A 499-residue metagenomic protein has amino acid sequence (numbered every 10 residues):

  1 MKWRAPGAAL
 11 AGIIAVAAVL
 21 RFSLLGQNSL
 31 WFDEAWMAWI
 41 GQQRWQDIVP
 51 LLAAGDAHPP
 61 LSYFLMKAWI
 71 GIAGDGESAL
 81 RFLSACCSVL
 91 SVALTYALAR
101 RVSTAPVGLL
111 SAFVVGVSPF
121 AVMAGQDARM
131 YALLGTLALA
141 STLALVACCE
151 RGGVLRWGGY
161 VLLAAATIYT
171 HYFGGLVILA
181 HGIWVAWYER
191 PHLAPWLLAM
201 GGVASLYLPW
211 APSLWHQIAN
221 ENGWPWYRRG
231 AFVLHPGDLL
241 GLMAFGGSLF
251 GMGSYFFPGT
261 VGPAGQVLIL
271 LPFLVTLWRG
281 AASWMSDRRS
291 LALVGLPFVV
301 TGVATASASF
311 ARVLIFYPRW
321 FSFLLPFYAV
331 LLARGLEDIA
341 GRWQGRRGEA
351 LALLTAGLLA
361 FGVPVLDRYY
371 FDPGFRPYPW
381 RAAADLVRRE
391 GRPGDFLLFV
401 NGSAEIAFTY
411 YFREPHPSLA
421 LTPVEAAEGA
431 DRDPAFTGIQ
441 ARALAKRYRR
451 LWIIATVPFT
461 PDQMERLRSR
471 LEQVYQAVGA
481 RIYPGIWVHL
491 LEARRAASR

Functional and structural regions predicted by a protein language model:
M1-W3: Short, Lys/Arg-rich, polar N-terminal cytosolic tail immediately upstream of the first transmembrane signal-anchor
P6-A497: Membrane-proximal helix-loop-helix interfaces that form the catalytic/acceptor-binding platform of multi-pass membrane
